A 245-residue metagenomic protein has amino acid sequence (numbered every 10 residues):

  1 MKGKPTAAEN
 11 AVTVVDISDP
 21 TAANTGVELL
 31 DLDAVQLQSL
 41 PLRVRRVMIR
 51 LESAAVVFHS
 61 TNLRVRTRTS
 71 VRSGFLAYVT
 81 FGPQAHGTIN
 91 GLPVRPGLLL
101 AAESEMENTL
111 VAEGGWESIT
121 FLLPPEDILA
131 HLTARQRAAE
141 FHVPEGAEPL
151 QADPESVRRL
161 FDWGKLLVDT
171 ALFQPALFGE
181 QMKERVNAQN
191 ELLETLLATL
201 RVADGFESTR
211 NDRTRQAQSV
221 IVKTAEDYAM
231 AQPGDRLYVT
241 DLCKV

Functional and structural regions predicted by a protein language model:
M1-L30, V35-S39, H86-V239, K244: Alpha-helical bundle regulatory/interaction domains
V15-I17, L37-S70: Conserved short histidine dyad/triad with adjacent acidic residue
V47-L51, E113, V245: A short beta-turn/loop motif at secondary-structure boundaries
M48, V56-F58, L76-Y78, L99-A101 (+1 more regions): Conserved hydrophobic/aromatic beta-strand scaffold that supports enzyme active sites
R50, V71-S73, V94, G115: A short, structural micro-pattern
E52-A54, S60-I89, P124-P125: Glycine- and acidic-residue-biased ligand/ion/polar-headgroup-sensing regions
